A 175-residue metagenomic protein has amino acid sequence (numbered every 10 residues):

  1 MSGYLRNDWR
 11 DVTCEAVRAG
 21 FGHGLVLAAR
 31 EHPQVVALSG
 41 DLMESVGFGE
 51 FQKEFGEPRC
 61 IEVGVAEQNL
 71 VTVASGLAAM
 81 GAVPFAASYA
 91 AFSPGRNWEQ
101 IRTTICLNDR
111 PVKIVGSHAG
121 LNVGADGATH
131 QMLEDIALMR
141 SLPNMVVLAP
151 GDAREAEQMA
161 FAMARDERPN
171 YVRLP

Functional and structural regions predicted by a protein language model:
M1-L174: Thiamine diphosphate
